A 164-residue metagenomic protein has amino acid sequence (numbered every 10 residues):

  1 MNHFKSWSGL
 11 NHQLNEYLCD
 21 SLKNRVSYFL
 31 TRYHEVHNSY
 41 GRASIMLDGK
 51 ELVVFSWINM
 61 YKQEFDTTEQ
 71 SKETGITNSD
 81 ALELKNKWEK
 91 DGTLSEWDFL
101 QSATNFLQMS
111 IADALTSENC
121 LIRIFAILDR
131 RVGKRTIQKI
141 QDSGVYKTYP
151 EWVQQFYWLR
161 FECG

Functional and structural regions predicted by a protein language model:
M1-G164: Alpha-helical scaffold segments
